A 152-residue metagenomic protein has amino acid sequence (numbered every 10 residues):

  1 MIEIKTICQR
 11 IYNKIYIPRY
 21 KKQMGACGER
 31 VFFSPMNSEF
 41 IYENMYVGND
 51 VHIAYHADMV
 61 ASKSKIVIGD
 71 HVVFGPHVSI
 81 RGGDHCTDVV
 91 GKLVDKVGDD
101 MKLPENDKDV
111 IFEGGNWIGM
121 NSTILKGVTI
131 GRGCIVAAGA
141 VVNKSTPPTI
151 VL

Functional and structural regions predicted by a protein language model:
M1-I41: Extended, small-residue-rich solenoid/repeat segments and analogous flexible loops that form exposed scaffolds
I2-E3, Y12-N13, G91, V110 (+1 more regions): Short, highly charged low-complexity linear segments
I2-T6, F74, E113-N116, V136: Hydrophobic transmembrane signal anchors and adjacent membrane-proximal interface regions, especially in viral
K21, K96, I150-V151: A generic alpha-helix propensity feature with a strong bias for hydrophobic helices
M24, F40, L103, N143-K144: Generic structural signal for beta-strand residues in well-ordered domains
E29, N49, D70, G114 (+2 more regions): Short acidic capping loops at alpha-helix termini that bridge into adjacent secondary structure
N37-Y46, H52-V128: Flexible, glycine/small-residue-enriched loop-and-beta-strand segment within the central core of proteins
I124-L152: C-terminal/domain-terminus segments
